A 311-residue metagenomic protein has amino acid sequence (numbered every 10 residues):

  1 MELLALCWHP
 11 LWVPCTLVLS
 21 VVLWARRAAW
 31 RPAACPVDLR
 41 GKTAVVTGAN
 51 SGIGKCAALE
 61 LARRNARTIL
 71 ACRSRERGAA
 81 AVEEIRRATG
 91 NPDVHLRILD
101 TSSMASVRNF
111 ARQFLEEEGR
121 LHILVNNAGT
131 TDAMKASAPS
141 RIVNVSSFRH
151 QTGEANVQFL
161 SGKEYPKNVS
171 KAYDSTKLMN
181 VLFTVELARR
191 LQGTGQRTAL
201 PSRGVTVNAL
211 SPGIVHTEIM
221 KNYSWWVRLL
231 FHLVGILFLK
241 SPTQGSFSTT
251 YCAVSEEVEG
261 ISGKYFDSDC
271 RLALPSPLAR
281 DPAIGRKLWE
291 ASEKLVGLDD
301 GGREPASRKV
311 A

Functional and structural regions predicted by a protein language model:
M1-L19, V227, E256-A311: C-terminal tail/cap regions
E2-P10, W24-V227, V296-K309: Rossmann-fold NAD(P)H-dependent dehydrogenase/reductase core
L17, V22, I53, I236-F238: Short, positively charged
A81, F110, F183, G245-T249 (+2 more regions): Alpha-helical packing segments of well-folded alpha/beta enzyme cores
V107, T176, A209, H232-P275 (+1 more regions): C-terminal helical subdomain
